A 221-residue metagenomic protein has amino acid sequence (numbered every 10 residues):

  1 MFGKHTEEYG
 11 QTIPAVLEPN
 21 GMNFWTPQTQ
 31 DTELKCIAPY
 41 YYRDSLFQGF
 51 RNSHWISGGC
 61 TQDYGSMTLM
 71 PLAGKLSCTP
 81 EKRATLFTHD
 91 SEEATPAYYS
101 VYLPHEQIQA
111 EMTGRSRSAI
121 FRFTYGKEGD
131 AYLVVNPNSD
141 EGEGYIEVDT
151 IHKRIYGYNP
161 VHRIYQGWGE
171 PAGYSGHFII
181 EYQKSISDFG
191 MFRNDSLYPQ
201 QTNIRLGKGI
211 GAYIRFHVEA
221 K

Functional and structural regions predicted by a protein language model:
M1-K221: Accessory carbohydrate-recognition regions in carbohydrate-active enzymes
